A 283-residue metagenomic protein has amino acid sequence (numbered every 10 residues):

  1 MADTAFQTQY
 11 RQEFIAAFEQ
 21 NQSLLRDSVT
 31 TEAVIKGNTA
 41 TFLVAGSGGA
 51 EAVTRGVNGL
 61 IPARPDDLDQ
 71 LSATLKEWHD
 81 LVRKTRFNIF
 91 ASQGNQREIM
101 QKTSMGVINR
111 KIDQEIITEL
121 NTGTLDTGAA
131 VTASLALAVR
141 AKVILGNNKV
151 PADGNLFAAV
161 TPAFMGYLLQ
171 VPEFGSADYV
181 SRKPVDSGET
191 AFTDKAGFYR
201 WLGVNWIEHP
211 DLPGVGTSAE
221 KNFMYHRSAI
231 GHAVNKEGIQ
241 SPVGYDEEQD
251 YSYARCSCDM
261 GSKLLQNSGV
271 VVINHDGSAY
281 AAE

Functional and structural regions predicted by a protein language model:
A2-D27, T31-A50, R64-L81, A91 (+1 more regions): Sequence/fold signature of self-assembling virion shell proteins
A17, V107, E119, I144 (+2 more regions): Residues that form generic nucleotide/phosphate-binding pockets
V53-R55, R83-R86, S92-N95, I116 (+1 more regions): Short, conserved acidic/polar surface loops in the N-terminal third of protein domains
R55-A63: Short Gly/aromatic-enriched secondary-structure transition segments
A63-F87, I99-K111, E119: A glycine-rich, hydrophobic loop/mini-helix early in the fold
T85, T161, Q266: Residue-level signal for threonine
I89-R140: Hydrophobic alpha-helical segments and helix pairs
L120-A196: Extended, solvent-exposed, turn-rich assembly/linker loops in the middle of proteins
